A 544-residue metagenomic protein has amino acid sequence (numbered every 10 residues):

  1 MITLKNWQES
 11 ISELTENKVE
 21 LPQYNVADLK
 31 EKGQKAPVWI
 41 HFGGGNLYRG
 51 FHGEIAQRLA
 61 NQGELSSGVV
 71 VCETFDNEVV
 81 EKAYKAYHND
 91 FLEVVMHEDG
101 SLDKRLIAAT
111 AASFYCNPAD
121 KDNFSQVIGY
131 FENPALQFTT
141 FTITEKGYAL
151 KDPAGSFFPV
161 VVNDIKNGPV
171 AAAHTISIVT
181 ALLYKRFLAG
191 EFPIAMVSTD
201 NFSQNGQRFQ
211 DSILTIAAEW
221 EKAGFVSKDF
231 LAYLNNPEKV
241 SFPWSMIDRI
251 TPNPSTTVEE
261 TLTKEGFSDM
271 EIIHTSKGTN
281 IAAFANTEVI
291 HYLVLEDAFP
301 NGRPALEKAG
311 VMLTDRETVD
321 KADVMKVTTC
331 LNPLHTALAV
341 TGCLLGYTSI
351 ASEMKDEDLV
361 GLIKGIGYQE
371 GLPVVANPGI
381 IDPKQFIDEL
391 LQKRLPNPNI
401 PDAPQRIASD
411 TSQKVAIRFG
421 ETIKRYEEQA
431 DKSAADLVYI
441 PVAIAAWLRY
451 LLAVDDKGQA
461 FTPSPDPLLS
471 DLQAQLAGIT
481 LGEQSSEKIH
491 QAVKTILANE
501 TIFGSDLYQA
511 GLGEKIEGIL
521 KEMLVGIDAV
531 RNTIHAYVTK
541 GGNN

Functional and structural regions predicted by a protein language model:
M1-F42, N46-N544: Substrate/ligand-engaging "lid" and interaction regions
